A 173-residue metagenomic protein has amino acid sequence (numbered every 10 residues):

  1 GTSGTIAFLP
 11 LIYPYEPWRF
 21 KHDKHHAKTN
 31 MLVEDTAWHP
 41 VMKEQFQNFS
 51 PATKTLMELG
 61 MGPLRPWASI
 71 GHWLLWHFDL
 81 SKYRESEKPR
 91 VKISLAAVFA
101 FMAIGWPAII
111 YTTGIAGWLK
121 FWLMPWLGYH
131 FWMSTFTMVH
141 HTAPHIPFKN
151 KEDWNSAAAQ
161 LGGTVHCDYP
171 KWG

Functional and structural regions predicted by a protein language model:
G1, W18-N30, F136-H145, G173: Histidine-centered catalytic micro-motifs
S3, A52, L56, V165-G173: Alpha-helical membrane-protein architecture signal
T5-L123: Non-catalytic, topology-defining segments of multipass membrane proteins
P125-Y129: Residue-level recognition of pore/gate-forming positions within transmembrane alpha-helices of multi-pass
H130, S134-W172: Membrane-interfacial segments at transmembrane helix termini in multi-pass membrane proteins
